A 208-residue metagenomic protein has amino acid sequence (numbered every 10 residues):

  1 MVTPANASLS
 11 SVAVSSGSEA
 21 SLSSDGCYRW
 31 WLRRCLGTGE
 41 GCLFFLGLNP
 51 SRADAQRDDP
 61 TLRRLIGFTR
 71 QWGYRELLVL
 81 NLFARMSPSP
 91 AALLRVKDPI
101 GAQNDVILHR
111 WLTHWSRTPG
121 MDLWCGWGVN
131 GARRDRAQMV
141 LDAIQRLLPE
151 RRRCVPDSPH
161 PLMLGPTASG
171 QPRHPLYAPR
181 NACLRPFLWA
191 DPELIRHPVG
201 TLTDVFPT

Functional and structural regions predicted by a protein language model:
M1-L22: Helix-enriched interaction subdomains in cytosolic or periplasmic regions, typified by TIR/SEFIR signaling/NADase cores
G17, S21-S116, M121, G128-R133: A polyanion-binding, active-site-adjacent surface
L93-T208: Glycine/proline-rich loop-helix segments at beta-alpha junctions forming the active-site rim of enzyme cores
